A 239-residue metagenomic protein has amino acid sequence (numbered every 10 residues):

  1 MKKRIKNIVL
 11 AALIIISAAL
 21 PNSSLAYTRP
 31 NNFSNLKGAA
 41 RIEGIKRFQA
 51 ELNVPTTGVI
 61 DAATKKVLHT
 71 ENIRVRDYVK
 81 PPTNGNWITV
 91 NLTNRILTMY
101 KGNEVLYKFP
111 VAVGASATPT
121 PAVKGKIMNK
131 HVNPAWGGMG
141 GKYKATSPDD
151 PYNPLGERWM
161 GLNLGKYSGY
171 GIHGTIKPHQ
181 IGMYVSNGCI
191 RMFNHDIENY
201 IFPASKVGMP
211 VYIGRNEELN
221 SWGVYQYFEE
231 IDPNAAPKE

Functional and structural regions predicted by a protein language model:
M1-E43, D150-P151: Acidic, Ser/Thr/Pro/Gly-enriched interdomain connector segments
I14, K66-W87, E218-I231: Intrinsically disordered, low-complexity Ser/Thr-rich linker and spacer segments in cell-wall-related proteins
Y27, G141-E239: Exported/periplasmic cell-wall-interacting domains
Y27-L68: Short acidic, glycine/serine/threonine-rich helix-capping segments at coil-helix boundaries
A50-V54, H69-I73, G102-V105, V132 (+2 more regions): Sec-exported extracytoplasmic/periplasmic mature domains
E51, A63, P82-G85, L92-N94 (+6 more regions): Extracytoplasmic
H69-A117, A122: A structural motif detector for short, solvent-exposed N-terminal "entry" segments of globular domains
T93-R95, G102-E104, G114-S116, K130-V132 (+4 more regions): Solvent-exposed coil/turn segments that connect beta secondary-structure elements in extracytoplasmic/periplasmic
